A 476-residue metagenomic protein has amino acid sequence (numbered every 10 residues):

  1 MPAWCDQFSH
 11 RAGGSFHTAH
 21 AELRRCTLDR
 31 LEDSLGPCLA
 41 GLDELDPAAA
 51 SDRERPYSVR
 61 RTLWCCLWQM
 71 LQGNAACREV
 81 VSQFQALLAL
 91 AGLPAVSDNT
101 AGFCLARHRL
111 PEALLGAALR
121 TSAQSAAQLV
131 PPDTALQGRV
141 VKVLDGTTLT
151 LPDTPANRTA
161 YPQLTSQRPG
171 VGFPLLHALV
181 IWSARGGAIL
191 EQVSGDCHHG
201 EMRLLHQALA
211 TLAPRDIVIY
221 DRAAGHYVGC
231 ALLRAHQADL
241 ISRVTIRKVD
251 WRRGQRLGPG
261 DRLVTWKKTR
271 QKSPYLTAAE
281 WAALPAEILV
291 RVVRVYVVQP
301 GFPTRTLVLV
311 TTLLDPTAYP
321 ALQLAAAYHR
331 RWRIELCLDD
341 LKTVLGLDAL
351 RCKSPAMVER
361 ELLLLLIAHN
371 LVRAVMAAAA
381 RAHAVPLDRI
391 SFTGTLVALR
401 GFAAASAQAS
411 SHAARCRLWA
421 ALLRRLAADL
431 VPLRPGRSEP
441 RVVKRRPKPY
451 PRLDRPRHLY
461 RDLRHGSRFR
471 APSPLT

Functional and structural regions predicted by a protein language model:
M1-Q83, R107-L110, A118-T121, L136-V140 (+2 more regions): Single, function-defining residue in the core of a domain
F84-L93: Extended, structured, electrostatic nucleic-acid-contact surfaces
L90, E112-G116, S125: Short helix C-cap/helix-to-loop transition motifs enriched in small/turn-promoting residues
L93-E112: Major-groove recognition helix of helix-turn-helix-like DNA-binding domains
Q124-P131: A short, well-structured juxtamembrane/interface segment
